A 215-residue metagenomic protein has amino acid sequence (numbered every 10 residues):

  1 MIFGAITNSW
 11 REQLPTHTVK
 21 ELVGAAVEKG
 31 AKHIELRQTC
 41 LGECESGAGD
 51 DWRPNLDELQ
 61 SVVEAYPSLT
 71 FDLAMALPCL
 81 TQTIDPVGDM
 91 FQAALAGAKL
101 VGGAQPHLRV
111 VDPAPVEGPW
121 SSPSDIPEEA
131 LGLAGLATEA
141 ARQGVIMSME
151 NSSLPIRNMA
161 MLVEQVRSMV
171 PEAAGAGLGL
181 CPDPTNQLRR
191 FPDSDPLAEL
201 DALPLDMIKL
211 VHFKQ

Functional and structural regions predicted by a protein language model:
M1-K99, G103-A104, A141, A160 (+2 more regions): N-terminal pre-domain/capping segments
A5, R11, T16-H17, H33-I34 (+1 more regions): Acidic/histidine-rich catalytic cores of soluble enzymes
T18, G49-D57, V87-A93, S122-L133 (+1 more regions): Charged helix-capping and loop-helix junction motifs
Q38-E43, D112-E117, Q187-L188: Conserved radical SAM core fold
D72-P78, P113-P115, L154-I156: Substrate-binding cleft and catalytic face of glycoside hydrolase catalytic domains, especially the flexible beta-alpha
A98-S122, Q143-S153: Active-site groove signature of glycoside hydrolases
